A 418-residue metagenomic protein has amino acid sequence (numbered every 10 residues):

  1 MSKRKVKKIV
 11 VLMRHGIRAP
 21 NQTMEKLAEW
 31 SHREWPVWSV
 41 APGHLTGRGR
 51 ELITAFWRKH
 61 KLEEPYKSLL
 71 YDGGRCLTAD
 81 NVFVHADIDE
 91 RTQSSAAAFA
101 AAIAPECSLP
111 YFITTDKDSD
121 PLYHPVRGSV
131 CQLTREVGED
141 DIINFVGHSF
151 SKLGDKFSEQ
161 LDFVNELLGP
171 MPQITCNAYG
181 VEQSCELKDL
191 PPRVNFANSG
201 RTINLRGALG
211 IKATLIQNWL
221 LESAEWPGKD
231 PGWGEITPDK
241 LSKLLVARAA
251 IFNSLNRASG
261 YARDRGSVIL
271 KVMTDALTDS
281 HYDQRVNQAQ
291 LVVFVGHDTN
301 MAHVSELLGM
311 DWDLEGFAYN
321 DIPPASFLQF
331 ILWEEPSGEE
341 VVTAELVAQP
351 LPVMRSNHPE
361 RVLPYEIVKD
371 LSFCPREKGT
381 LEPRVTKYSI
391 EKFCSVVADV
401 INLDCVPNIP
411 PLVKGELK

Functional and structural regions predicted by a protein language model:
M1-F83, D87-V292, G296-K418: Signature for phosphate-centric chemistry
